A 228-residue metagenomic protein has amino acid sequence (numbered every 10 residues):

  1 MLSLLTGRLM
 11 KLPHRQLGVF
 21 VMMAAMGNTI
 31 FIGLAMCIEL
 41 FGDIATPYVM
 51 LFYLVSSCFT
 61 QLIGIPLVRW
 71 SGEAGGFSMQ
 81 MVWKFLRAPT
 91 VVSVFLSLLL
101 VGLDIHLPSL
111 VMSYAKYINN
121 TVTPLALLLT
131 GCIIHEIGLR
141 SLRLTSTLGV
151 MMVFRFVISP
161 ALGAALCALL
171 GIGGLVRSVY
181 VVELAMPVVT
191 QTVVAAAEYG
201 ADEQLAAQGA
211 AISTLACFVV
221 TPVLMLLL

Functional and structural regions predicted by a protein language model:
M1-L228: Alpha-helical transmembrane segments of multi-pass small-molecule/ion transporters
